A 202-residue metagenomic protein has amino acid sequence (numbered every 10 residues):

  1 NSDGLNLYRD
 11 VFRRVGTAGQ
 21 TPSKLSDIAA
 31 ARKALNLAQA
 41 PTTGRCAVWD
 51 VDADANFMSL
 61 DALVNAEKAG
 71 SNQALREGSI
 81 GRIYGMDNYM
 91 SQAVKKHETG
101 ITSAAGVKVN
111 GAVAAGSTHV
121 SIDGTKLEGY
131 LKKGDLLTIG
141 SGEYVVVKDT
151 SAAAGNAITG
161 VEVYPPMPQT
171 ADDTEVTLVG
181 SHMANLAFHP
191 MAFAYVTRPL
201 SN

Functional and structural regions predicted by a protein language model:
N1-A40, V51-M58, T99-K126, S141 (+3 more regions): Alpha-helical scaffold segments that mediate packing/assembly in large oligomeric complexes
R13, T17, A62, Y89 (+3 more regions): Short linear sequence elements within intrinsically disordered, low-complexity coil regions
P22, L63-D172: Autoprocessing Asn-cyclization modules and mimics
A47: Polar-ligand-bearing catalytic/cofactor-coordination segments of membrane-embedded or membrane-tethered inner-membrane
I158-S201: Glycine- and charge-enriched low-complexity intrinsically disordered segments
